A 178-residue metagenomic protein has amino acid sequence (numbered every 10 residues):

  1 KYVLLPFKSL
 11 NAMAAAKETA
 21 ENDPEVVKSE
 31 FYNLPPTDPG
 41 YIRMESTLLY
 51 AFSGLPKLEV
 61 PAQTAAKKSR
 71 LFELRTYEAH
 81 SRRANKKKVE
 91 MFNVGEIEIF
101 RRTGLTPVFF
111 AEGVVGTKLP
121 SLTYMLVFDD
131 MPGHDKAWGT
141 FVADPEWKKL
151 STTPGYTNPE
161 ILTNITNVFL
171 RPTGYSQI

Functional and structural regions predicted by a protein language model:
K1-K149, P154-I178: Short S/T/G/P-rich N-terminal loop/turn motif that feeds into the first structured element of a domain
